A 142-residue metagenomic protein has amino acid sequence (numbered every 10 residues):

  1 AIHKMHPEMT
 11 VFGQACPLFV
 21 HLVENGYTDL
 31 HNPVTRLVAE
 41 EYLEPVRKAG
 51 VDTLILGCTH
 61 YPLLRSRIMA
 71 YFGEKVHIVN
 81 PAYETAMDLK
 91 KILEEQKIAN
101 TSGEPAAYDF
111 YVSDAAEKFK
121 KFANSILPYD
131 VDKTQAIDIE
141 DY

Functional and structural regions predicted by a protein language model:
A1-Y142: Non-catalytic structural scaffold of enzyme domains
